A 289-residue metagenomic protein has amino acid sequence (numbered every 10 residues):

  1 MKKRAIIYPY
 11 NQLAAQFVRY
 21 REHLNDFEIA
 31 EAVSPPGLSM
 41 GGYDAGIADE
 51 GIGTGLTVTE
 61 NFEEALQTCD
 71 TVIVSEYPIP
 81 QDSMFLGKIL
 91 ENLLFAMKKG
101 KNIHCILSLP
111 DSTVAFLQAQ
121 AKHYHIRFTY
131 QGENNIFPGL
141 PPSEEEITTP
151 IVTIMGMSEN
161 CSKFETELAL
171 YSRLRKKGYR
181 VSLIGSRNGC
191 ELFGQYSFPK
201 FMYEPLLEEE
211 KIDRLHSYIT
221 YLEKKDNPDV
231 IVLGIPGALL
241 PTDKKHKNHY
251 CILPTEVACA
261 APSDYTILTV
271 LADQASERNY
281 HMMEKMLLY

Functional and structural regions predicted by a protein language model:
M1-T129: Long, basic/Gly/Ser/Thr-rich N-terminal segments that mediate initial subcellular attachment or targeting
I6, V72-S75, T153, V230-V232 (+1 more regions): Structural motif
R21, V58-L66, R214-D226, C251-A258: Short amphipathic alpha-helices and their capping/turn segments at secondary-structure boundaries
H104-S108, I154-C161, P205-E209: Flexible, glycine/proline-enriched loop segments at strand-loop-helix junctions that form or flank small-ligand binding
C105-Q118, K122, T129, V230 (+1 more regions): Conserved catalytic-core segment of NTP-binding enzymes
F137-I184, Y280-H281: Walker A (P-loop) phosphate-binding motif
I151, A169-E210: N-terminal phosphate/diphosphate-binding loop that engages ATP/GTP or pyrophosphate donors across diverse enzyme folds
F193-L240: Conserved nucleotide-sensing/catalytic segment adjacent to the nucleotide-binding pocket in NTP-handling enzymes
